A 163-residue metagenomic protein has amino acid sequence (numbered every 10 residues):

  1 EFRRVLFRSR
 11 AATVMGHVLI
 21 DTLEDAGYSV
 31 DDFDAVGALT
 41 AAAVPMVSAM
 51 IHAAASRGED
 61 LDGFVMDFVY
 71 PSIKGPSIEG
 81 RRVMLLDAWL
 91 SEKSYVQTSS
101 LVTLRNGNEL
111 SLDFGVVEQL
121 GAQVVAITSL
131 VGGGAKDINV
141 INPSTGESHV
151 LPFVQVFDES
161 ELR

Functional and structural regions predicted by a protein language model:
R3-Y28: Active-site-facing substrate-recognition patch
L6, A38, L85-L86: Hydrophobic Val/Ile/Leu positions in short beta-strands of Rossmann-like dinucleotide-binding domains
A12, G16, A43, V47-I51: Short, highly selective alpha-helical patches that border small-molecule cofactor pockets in redox/cofactor-processing
S29-A42, T128-S129: Short glycine-rich phosphate-binding loop at a beta-alpha junction
D34, R81-V83, V125: Conserved acidic residues
V36, D62-D67, V125-V131: Short, hydrophobic beta-strand segments that form beta-sheet elements in well-ordered domains
M46-S111: Short, glycine/charge-rich flexible loops or terminal/linker lids adjacent to PRPP-binding catalytic cores
T103-R163: PRPP-dependent phosphoribosyltransferase catalytic core
